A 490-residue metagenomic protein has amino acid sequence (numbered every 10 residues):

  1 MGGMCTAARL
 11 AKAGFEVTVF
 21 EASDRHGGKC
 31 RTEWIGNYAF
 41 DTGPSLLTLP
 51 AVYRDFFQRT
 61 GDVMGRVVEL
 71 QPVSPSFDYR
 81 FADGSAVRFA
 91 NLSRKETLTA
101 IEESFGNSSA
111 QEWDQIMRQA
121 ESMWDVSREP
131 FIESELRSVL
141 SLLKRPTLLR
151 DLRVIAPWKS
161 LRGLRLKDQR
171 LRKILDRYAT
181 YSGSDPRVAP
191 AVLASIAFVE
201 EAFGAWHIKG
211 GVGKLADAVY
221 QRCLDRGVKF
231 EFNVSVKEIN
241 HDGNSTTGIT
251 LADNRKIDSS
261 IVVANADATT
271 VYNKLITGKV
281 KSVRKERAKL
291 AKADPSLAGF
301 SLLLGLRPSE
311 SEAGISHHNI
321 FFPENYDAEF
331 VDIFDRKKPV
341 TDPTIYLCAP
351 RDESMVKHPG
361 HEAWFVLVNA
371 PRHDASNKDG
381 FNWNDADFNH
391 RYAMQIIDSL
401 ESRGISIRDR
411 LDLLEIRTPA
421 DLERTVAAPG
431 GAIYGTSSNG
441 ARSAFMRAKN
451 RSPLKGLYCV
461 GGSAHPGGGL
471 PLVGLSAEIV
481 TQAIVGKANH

Functional and structural regions predicted by a protein language model:
M1-D125, T436-S438: N-terminal glycine-rich phosphate/pyrophosphate-binding loop and immediately adjacent elements
P44, G462-V485: A conserved FAD-binding loop/helix module that cradles the flavin
A82-P190: Rossmann-like flavin
R170-S182, V340-C348, S402, S406-P466: A glycine-rich dinucleotide-binding beta-alpha-beta segment and adjacent secondary-structure elements that constitute
S195-A252: Helical element adjacent to the flavin cofactor pocket in flavoenzyme catalytic cores
K237-H358: Mid-domain catalytic core of redox enzymes that form a hydrophobic substrate pocket/lid adjacent to a catalytic redox
H241, V485-H490: Active-site-proximal substrate-binding core of FAD-dependent oxidoreductases
R307-P419: C-terminal segments that line or cap access tunnels to active or ligand-binding sites in enzymes and enzyme-associated
